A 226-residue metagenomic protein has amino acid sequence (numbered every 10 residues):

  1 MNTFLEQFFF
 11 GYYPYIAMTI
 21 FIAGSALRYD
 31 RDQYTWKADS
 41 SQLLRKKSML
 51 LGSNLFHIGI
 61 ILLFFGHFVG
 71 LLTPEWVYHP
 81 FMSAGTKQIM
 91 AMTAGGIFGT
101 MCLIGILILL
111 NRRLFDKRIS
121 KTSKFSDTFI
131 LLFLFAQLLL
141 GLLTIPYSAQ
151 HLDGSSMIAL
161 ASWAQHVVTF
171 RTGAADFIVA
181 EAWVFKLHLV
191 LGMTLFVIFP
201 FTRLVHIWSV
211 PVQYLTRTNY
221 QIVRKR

Functional and structural regions predicted by a protein language model:
M1-F21: Hydrophobic transmembrane alpha-helical segments in integral membrane proteins
G11, K37-N54, I60-I61, F65-V168 (+5 more regions): Long, contiguous internal "core" modules enriched in hydrophobic/ aromatic residues
M18-D32, L62-L71: Alpha-helical transmembrane segments of multi-pass membrane proteins
